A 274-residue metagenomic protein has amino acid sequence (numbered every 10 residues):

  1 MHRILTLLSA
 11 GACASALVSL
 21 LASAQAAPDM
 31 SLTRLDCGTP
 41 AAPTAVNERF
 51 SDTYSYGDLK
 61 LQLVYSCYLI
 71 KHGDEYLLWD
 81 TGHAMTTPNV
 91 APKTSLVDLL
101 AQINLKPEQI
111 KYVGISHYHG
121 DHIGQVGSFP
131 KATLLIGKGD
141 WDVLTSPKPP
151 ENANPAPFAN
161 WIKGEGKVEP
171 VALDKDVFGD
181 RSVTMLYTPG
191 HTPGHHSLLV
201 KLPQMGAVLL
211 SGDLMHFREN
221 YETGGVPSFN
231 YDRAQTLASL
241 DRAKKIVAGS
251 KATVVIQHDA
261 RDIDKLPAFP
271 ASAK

Functional and structural regions predicted by a protein language model:
M1-C13: Bacterial N-terminal signal peptides that target proteins for export
L21-A101, Q109, M205-G212, A248-T253: Metallo-beta-lactamase
A27, T94, L99-Q109, K138-Y187 (+1 more regions): Metallo-beta-lactamase
T33-L35, G114, L135, E169 (+2 more regions): Hydrophobic/aromatic beta-strand patches that form the interior of the parallel beta-sheet core in alpha/beta enzyme
P43-A45, T87-P88, V143-T145, R218-Y221: Short acidic/His/Gly/Ser-rich catalytic and metal-binding motifs that mark active-site loops of diverse hydrolases
E75-Y76, A84, N160-K163, L173-F178 (+2 more regions): Metallo-beta-lactamase
T86-T87, S95-L96, L135, G190 (+2 more regions): Short, electropositive alpha-helical surface patch
N89-I136: Active-site metal-binding motif and surrounding structural segment of the metallo-beta-lactamase
